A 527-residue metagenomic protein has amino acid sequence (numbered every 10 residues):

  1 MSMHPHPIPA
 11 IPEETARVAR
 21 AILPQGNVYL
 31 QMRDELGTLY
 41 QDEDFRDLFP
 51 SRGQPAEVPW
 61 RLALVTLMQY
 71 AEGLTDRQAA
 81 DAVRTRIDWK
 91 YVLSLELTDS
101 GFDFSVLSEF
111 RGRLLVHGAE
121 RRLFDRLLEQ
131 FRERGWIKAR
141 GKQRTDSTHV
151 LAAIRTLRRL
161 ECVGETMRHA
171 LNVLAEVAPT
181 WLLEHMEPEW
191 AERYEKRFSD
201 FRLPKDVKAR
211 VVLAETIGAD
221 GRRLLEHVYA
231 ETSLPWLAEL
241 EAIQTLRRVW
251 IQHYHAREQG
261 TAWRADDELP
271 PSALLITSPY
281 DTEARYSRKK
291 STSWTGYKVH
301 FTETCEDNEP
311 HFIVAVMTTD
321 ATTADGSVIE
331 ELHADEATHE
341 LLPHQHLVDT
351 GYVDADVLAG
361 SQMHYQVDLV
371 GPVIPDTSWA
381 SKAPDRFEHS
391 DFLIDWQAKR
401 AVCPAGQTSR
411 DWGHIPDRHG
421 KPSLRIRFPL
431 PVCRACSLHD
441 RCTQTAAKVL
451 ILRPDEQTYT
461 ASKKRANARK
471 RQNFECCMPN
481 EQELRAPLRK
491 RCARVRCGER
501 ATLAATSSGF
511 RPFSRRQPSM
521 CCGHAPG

Functional and structural regions predicted by a protein language model:
M1-G26: N-terminal intrinsically disordered, low-complexity, charged/polar
P24-L67: Basic, short loop/linker segments at the boundary and entry of helix-turn-helix/winged-helix-like folds
L39-E43, R86, K90, R494: A short secondary-structure junction motif
L48-P59, T66-W89, E96-T98: Short, Lys/Arg-enriched phosphate-binding patches
Q69, Y91, R111-L114: Short amphipathic alpha-helical interaction patches enriched in hydrophobic/aromatic residues with interspersed Lys/Arg
T75-Q78, V83, D99-S100, S108-G527: Anion-binding and metal-coordination hotspots
